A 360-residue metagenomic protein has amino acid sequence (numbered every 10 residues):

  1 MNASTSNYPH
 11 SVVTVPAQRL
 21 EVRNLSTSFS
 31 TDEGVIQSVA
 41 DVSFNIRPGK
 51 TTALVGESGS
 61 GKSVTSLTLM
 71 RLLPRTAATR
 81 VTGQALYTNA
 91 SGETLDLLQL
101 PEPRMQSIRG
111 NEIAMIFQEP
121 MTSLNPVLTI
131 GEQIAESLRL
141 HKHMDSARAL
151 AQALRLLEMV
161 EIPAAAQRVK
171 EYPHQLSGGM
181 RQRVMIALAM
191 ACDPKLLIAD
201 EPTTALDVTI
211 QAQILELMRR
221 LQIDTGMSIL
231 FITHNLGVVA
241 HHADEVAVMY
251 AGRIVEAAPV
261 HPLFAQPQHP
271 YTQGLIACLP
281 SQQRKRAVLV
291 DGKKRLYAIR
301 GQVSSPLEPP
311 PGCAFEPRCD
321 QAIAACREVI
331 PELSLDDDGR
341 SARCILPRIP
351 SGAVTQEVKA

Functional and structural regions predicted by a protein language model:
M1-S28, S334-A360: ABC-family P-loop ATPase nucleotide-binding domain
V15-R19, S28-D41, L72-A78, N89-T94 (+4 more regions): A short, flexible loop at the N-terminus of ABC-type nucleotide-binding domains that lies
E33, T79-L86, P101-S107, T129-E158 (+2 more regions): Short coil-to-helix "N-cap" segments within the ABC nucleotide-binding domain's helical subdomain
E93-T94, P259-A360: Charged, flexible cofactor/metal-binding loops and thiol motifs
E171-L176, M180: Conserved ABC ATPase signature
A191-K195: A short, proline-enriched helix->beta-strand linker immediately N-terminal to the Walker B motif in ABC-type P-loop
I198-P202, L206-V288: P-loop NTP-binding/switch modules centered on Walker-like glycine-rich loops
